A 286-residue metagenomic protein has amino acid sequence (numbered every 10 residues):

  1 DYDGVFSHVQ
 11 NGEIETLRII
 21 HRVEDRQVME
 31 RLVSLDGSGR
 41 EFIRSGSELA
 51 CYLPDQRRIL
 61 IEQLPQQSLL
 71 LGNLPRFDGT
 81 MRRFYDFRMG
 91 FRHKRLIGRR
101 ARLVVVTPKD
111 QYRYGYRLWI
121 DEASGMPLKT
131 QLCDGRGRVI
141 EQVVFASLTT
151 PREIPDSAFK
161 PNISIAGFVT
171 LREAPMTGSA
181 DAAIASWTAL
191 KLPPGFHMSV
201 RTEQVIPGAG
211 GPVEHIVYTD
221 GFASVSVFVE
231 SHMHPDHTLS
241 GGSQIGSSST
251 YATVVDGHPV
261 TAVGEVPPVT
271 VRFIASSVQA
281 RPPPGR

Functional and structural regions predicted by a protein language model:
D1-R57, R83-C133: N-terminal mature ectodomain segment of secretory-pathway/periplasmic proteins
D1-V28, D36-G37, L64, T80-R95 (+1 more regions): N-terminal leader/targeting segments and the immediate start of mature chains
L53-R76: Acidic/charged, solvent-exposed loop-and-adjacent secondary-structure segments enriched in E/D, K/R, S/T, and G/P
P65, C133-D134, A146, V205 (+2 more regions): A generic structural motif
W119, Q131-G178: Charge-rich, low-complexity N-terminal segments
S124-M126, G137-D156, T261-R286: Surface-exposed amphipathic alpha-helical segments
G167-H258, P268-F273: Short, solvent-exposed recognition patches
